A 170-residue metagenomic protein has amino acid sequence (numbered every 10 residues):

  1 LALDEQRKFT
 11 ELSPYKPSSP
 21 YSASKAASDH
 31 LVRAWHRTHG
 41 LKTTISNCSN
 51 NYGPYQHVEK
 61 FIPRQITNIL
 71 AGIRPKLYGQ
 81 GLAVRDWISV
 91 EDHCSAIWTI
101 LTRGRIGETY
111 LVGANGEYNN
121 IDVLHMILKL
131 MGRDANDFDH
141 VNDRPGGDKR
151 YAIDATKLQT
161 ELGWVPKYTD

Functional and structural regions predicted by a protein language model:
L1-I45, Y52, Q56-V58: Catalytic helix-loop patch of NAD(P)-dependent Rossmann-fold dehydrogenases
R7, V58-I66, I127: A glycine/serine/threonine-rich, flexible loop-to-helix segment that serves as the NAD(P) cofactor-binding "lid"
A26-R33, P63-I66, C94-S95, I121: Conserved active-site helix of classical SDR/Rossmann-fold NAD(P)-dependent CH-OH oxidoreductases
R33-R37, T67, T102: Alpha-helical segments that scaffold the active site and NAD(P)H-binding pocket of short-chain dehydrogenase/reductase
C48-N51, Q80: Active-site loop/turn elements of alpha/beta-hydrolase fold enzymes, especially the short glycine-/histidine-rich
N50-G53, T160: Active-site micro-motifs of SAM-dependent methyltransferase domains
I69-D170: C-terminal substrate-binding subdomain of Rossmann-fold SDR/epimerase-dehydratase oxidoreductases
